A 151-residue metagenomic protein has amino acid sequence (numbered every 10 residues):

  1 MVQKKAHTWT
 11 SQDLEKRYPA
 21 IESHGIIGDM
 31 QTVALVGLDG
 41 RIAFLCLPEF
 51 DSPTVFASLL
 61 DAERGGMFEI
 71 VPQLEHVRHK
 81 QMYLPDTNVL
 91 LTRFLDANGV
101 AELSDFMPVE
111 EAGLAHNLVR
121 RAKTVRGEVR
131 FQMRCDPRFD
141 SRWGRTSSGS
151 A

Functional and structural regions predicted by a protein language model:
W9, D13-A151: Beta-sandwich/jelly-roll carbohydrate-recognition scaffolds of carbohydrate-active enzymes
